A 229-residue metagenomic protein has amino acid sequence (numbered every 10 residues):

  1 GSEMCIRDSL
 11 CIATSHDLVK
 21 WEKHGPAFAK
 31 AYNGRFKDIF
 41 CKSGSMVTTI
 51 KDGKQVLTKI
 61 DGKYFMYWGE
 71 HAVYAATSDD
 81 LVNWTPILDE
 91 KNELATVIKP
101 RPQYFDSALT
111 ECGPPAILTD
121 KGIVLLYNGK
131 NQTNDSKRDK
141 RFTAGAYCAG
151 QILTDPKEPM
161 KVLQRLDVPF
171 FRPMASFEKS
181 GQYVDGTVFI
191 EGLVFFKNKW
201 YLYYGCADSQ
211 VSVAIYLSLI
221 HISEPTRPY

Functional and structural regions predicted by a protein language model:
G1-I6, I220-Y229: Single conserved hydrophobic/aromatic residue that forms the stacking wall/gate of nucleotide- or nucleobase-binding
S2, R7, S43-A76, A116-I117 (+2 more regions): Hydrophobic core segments of beta-strands in well-ordered, beta-rich domains
S2, R7-L18, G34-K37: Internal, well-ordered alpha/beta segment that forms a basic, Gly-enriched binding/recognition surface
S9-D17, Y74-D80, K140-P156, I215-Y216: Beta-propeller blade signature
V19-K59, W84-L118, E158-V194, S223 (+1 more regions): Surface loop/turn signatures of beta-propeller and other carbohydrate-active proteins
R35-K37, M66-Y67, R138-G145: Short consensus segments that form the blades of beta-propeller domains, in both extracellular/periplasmic
E111-P169: Loop/turn-rich, solvent-exposed surfaces of beta-rich toroidal or solenoidal domains
V194-L219: Blade-level signature of beta-propeller repeat domains, shared across WD40, Kelch, NHL, RCC1 and BNR/Asp-box propellers
